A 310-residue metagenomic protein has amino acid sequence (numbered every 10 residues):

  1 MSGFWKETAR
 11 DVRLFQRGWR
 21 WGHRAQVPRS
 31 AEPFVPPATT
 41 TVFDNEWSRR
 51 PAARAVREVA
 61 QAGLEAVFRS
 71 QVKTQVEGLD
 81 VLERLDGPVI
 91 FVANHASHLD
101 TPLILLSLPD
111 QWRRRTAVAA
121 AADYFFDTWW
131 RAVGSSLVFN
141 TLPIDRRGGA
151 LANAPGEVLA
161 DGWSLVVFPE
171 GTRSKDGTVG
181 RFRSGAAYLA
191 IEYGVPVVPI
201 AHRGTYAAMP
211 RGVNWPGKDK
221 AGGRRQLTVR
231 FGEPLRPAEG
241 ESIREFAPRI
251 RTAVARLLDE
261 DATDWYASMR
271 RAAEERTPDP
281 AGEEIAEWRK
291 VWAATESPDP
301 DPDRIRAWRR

Functional and structural regions predicted by a protein language model:
M1-L103, D127-W130, L137-N140, M269-R310: Membrane-anchoring hydrophobic helices of lipid-metabolizing enzymes
V72, D145-G149, V179: A conditional alpha-helix N-cap/helix-loop micro-motif detector
V76, T141-R147, P237: Short acidic-hydrophobic, aromatic-tinged amphipathic segments that line or gate anion-handling sites
P88-I90, G162-F168: Residue-level preference for the first positions of well-ordered beta-strands
H95-S97, E170-R173, R203: Short glycine-rich anion-binding loops that position phosphate/pyrophosphate groups of nucleotides and phosphorylated
P102-D110: Histidine-anchored nucleotide/phosphate-binding helix
R114, W130-V133, S164, G177-E245 (+2 more regions): A cross-family acyltransferase "interaction/gating" segment
A117-D123: Short internal beta-strands
